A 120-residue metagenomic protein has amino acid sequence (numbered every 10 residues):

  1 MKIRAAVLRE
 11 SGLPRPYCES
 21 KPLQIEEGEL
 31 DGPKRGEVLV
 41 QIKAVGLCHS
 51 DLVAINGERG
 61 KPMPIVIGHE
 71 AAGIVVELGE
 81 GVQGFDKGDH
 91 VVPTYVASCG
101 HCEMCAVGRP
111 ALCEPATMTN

Functional and structural regions predicted by a protein language model:
M1-A6: Short structural boundary motif marking the start of a folded domain
L8-P14, V45: Short polar catalytic/cofactor-binding loops
P16-E19, E103: Short, charged, solvent-exposed linker or helix-capping segments at domain edges/interfaces that act as flexible hinges
E19-G28: Short glycine/threonine/proline-enriched tight-turn/helix- or strand-capping micro-motif at secondary-structure
E29-V45, I55-A106, A111, T119: Glycine-rich beta-strand-centered segment in the early N-terminal region that forms part of a ligand/cofactor-binding
C48: Conserved Rossmann-like nucleotide-cofactor binding loop
